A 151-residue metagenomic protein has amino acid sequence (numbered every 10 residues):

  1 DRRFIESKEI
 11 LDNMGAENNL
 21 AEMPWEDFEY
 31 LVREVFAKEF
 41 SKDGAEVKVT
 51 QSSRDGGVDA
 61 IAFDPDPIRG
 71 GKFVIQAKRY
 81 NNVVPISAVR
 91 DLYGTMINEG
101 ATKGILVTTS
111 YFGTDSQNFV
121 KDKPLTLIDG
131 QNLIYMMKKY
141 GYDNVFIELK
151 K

Functional and structural regions predicted by a protein language model:
D1-K151: Mixed-charge (Asp/Glu-Lys/Arg
